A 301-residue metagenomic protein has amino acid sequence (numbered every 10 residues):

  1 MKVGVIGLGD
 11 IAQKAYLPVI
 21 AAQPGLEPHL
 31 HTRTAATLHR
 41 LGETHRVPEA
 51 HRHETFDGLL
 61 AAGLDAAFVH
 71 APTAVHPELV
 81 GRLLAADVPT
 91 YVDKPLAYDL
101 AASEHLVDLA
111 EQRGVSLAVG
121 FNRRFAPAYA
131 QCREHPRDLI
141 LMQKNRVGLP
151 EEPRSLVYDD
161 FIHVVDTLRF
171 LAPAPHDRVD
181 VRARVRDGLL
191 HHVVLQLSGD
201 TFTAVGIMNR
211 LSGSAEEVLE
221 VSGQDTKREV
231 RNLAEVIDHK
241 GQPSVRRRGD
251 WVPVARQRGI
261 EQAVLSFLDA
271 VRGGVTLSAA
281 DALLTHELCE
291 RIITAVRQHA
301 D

Functional and structural regions predicted by a protein language model:
M1-R46: N-terminal Rossmann-like dinucleotide-binding module
A12, V92, L117-V119: Hydrophobic residues in well-ordered beta-strands that form the structural core
L30, G58, A66-F68, V115 (+1 more regions): C-terminal helix-rich "cap/oligomerization" subdomain common to oxidoreductases
L38, H76, V80, S103 (+4 more regions): A general structural signal for well-ordered alpha-helical segments in protein cores
H45-Y91, P95-H105: Beta-loop-alpha module in the N-terminal Rossmann-like domain of NAD(P)-dependent dehydrogenases, especially those
A97-L149: A contiguous active-site-proximal alpha/beta segment in oxidoreductase catalytic domains
G148-V218: Rossmann-like dinucleotide-binding domain that binds NAD(P)(H)
T201-L265, S278: NAD(P)-dinucleotide binding in Rossmann-like oxidoreductases
